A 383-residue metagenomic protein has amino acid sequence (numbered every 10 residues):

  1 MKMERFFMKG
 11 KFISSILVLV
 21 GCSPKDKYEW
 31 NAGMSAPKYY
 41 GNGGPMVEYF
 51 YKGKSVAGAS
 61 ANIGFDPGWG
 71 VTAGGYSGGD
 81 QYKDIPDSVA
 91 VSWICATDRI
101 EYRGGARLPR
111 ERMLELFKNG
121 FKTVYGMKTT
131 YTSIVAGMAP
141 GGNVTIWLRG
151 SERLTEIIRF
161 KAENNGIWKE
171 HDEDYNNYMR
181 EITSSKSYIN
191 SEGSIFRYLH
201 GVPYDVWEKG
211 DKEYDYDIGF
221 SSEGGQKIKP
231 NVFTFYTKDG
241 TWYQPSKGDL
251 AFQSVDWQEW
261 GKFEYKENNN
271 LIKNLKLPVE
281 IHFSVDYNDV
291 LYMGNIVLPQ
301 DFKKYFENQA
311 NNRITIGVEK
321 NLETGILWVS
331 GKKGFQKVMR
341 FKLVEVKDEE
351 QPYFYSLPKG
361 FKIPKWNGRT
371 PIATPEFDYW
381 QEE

Functional and structural regions predicted by a protein language model:
R5-S15: Sec-dependent signal peptide recognition, specifically the positively charged N-region followed immediately by
V20-G21: C-terminal motif of bacterial Sec signal peptides marking the signal peptidase cleavage site
K25-S35, G201-S221: Contiguous beta-strand segments within globular domains
G33-M46, G219-I228: Structural motif
E48-T97, V232-Y292: Tryptophan-paired
G104-E115, F121, N295-A310: Short beta-strand elements
L116-W207, F306-W380: Compositionally biased low-complexity segments at domain edges in trafficked proteins and select soluble regulators
V255-W257, K262, K266-N270, D289-Y305 (+3 more regions): Preference for solvent-exposed, low-hydrophobicity sequence contexts
